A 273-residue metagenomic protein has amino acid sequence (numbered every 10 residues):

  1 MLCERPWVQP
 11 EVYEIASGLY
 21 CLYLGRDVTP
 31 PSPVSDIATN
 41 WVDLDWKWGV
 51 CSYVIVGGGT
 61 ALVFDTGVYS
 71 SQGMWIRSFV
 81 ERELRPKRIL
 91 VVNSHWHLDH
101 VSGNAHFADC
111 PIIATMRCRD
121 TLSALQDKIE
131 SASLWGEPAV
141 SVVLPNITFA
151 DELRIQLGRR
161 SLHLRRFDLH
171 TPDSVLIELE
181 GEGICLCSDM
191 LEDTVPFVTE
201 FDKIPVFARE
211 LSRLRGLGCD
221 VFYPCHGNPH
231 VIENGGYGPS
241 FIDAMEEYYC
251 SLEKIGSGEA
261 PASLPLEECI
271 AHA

Functional and structural regions predicted by a protein language model:
M1-G59: Zn-dependent metallo-beta-lactamase
C3, Y13-E14, C118-R166, T171 (+2 more regions): Metallo-beta-lactamase
S32-V50, G57-L90: Pre-active-site segment of Zn-dependent metallo-hydrolases
I55, D65, V80, H95 (+7 more regions): Divalent metal-coordination and catalytic microenvironments
F64-T66, R88-H97, I113-M116, R166-D168 (+2 more regions): Active-site neighborhood of phospho(di)ester-bond hydrolases with catalytic His/Asp-centered motifs
S70-S71, W96-S102, R119-T121, T171-S174 (+2 more regions): Active-site environment of divalent metal-dependent phosphoester hydrolases
S71-R154: Active-site HxH/HxHxD metal-binding segment of metal-dependent hydrolases
V206-E268: Divalent-metal (often Zn2+) His-rich catalytic cores of metallo-beta-lactamase-fold enzymes
